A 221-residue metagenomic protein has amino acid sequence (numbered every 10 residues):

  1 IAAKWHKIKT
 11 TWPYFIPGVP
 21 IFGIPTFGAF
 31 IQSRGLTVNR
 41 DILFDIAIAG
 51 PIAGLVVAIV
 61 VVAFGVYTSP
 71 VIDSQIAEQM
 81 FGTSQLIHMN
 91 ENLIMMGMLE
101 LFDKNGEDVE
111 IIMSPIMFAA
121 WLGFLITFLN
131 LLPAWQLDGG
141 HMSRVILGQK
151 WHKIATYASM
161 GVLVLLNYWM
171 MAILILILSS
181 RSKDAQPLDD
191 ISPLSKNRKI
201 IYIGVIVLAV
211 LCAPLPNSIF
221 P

Functional and structural regions predicted by a protein language model:
I1-P221: Hydrophobic transmembrane alpha-helices and their immediate loop junctions in multi-pass integral membrane proteins
